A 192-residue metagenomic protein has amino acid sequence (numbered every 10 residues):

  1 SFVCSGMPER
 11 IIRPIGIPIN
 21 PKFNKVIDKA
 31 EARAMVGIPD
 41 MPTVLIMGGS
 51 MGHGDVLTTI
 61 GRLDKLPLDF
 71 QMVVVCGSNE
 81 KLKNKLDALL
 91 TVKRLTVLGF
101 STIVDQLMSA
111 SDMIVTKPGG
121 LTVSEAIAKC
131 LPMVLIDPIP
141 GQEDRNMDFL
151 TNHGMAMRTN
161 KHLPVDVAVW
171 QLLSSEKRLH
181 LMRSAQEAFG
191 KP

Functional and structural regions predicted by a protein language model:
S1-T43, G48-S50: A nucleotide-sugar donor-handling region in carbohydrate enzymes
S1-V3, K81-L86, T122, G141-M147: Short, glycine/polar-rich helix-capping loops at beta-to-alpha or helix-loop-helix junctions that flank or form
I12, R94-T96, G154-A156: Short, conserved active-site loop motifs that form the nucleotide-linked donor/cofactor pocket
I17-N20, S78, F100-T102, G120 (+2 more regions): Short, acidic/turn-prone active-site loops that include or flank metal/cofactor- and phosphate-binding residues
K29-A34, I38-A110: Donor-nucleotide binding loops and adjacent catalytic segments primarily of GT-B fold Leloir glycosyltransferases
Q106-R145: A donor-sugar binding/catalytic signature common to diverse glycosyltransferases and related nucleotide-sugar
T151-K177: C-terminal "capping" alpha-helix adjacent to the active site of nucleotide-linked donor transferases in cell-envelope
R178-K191: A short, well-ordered alpha-helix in the C-terminal region of glycosyltransferases
